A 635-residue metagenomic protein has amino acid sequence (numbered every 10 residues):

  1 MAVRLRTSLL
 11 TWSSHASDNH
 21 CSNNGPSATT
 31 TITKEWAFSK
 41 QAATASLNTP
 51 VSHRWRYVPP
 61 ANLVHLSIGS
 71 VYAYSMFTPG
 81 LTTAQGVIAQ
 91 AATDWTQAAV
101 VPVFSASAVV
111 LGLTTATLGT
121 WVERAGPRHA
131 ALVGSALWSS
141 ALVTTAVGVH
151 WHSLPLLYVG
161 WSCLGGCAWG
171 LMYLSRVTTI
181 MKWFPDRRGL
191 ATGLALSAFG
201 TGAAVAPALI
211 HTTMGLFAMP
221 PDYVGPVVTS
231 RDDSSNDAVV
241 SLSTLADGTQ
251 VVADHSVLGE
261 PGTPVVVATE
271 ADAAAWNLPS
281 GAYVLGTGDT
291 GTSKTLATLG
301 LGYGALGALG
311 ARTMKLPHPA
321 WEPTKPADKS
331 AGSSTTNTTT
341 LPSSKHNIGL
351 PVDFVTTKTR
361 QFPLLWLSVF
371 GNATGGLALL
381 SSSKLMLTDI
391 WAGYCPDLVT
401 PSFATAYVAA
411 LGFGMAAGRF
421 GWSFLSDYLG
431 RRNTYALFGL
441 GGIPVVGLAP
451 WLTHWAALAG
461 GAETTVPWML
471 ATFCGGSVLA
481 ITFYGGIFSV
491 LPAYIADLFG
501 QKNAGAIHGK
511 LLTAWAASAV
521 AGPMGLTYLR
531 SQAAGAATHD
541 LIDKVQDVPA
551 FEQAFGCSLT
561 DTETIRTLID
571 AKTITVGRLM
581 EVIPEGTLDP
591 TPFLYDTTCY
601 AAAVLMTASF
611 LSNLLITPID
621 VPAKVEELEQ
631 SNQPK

Functional and structural regions predicted by a protein language model:
Y74-P79, P207, T356-W422, F488 (+2 more regions): Extracytoplasmic gate region of multi-pass secondary transporters
F77-L113, P396-A406: Extracellular/periplasmic helix-loop-helix junction of adjacent transmembrane segments in MFS-like secondary
L81, W169-F184, A191-T192, S383 (+1 more regions): Intracellular juxtamembrane helix-capping segments at the cytosolic ends of symmetry-related transmembrane helices
L113-L154, R432: Conserved MFS/SLC helix-loop-helix module at the cytosolic interface between two early adjacent transmembrane helices
A136-H150, G441-E463: C-terminal ends and interior cores of transmembrane alpha-helices in multi-pass membrane transporters/permeases
A141, L154-L171, G461-G486: Hydrophobic core of transmembrane alpha-helices in multi-pass small-molecule transporters, especially MFS/SLC-type
R188-I210, M214-G215, G509-P523: Glycine-rich segments within core transmembrane alpha-helices of 12-TM secondary carriers
S293-R312, D596-L615: Symmetry-related core transmembrane helices of the 12-TM Major Facilitator Superfamily/SLC fold
